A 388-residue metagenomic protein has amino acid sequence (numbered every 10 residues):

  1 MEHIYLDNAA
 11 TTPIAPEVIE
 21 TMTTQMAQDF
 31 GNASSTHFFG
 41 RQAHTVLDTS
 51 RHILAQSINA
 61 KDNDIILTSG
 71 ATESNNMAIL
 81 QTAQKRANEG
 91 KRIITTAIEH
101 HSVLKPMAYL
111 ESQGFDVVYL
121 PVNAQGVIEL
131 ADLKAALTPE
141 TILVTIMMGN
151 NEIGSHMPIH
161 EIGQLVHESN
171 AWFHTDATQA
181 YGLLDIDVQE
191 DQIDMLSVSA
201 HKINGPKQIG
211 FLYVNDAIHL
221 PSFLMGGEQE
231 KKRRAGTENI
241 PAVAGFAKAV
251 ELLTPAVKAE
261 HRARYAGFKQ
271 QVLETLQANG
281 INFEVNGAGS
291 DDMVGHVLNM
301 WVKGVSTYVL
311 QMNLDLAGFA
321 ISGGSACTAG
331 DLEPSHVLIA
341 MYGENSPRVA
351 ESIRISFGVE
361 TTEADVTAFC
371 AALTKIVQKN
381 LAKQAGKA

Functional and structural regions predicted by a protein language model:
M1-A388: Pyridoxal 5′-phosphate
